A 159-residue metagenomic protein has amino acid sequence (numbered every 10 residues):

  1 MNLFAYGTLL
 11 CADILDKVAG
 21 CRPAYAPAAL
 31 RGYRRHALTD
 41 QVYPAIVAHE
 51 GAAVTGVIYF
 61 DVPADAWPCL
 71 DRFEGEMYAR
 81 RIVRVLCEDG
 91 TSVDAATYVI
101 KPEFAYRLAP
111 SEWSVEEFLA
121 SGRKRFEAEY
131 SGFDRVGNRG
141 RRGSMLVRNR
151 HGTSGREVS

Functional and structural regions predicted by a protein language model:
M1-S159: Glycine-aromatic micro-motifs
